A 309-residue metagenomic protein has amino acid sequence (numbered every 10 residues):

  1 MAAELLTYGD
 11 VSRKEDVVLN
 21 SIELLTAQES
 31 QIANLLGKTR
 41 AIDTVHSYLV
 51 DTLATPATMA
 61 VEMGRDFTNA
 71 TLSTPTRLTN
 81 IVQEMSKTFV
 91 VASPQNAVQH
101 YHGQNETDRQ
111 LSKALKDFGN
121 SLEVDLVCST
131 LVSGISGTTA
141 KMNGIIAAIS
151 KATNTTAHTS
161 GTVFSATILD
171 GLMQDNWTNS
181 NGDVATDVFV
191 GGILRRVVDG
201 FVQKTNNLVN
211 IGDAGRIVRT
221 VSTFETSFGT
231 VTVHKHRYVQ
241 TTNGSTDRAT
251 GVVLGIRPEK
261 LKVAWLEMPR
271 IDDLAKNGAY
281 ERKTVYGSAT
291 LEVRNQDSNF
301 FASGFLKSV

Functional and structural regions predicted by a protein language model:
M1-V309: Flexible, glycine/threonine- and acidic-rich loop/arm segments that mediate assembly and lattice contacts in viral
